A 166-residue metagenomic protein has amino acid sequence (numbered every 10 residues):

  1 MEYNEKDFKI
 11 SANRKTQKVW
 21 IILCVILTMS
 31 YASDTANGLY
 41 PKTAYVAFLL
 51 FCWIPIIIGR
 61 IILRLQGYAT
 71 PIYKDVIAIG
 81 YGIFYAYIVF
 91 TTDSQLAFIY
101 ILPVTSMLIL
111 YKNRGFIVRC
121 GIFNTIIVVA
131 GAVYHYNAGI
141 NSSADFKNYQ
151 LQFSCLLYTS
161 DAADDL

Functional and structural regions predicted by a protein language model:
M1-K9: Short, Lys/Arg-rich, polar N-terminal cytosolic tail immediately upstream of the first transmembrane signal-anchor
F8-T16: Short, Lys/Arg-rich cytosolic juxtamembrane segment immediately N-terminal
K15-D93, Y100-S106, C120, N124-V129: Hydrophobic transmembrane alpha-helices and their membrane-interface boundaries in multi-pass, membrane-anchored
A86-D93, V128-S154: Interfacial aromatic-anchored transmembrane helix boundaries in multi-pass membrane proteins
F90-Q95, K112-R114: Transmembrane helix interruption/hinge and helix-loop junction motifs
Y158-D164: Conserved small/polar residues in nucleotide/adenosyl-binding loops
